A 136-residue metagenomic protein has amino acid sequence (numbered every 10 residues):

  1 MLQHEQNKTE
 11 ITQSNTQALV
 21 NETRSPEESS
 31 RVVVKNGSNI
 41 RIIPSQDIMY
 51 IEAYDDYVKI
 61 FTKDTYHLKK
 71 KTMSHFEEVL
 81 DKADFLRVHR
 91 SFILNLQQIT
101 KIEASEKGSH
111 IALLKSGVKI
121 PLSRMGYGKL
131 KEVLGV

Functional and structural regions predicted by a protein language model:
L2-K119: Conserved binding/recognition cores within well-folded domains
S123-L134: Short, basic/aromatic-enriched C-terminal tail that caps enzymatic domains
